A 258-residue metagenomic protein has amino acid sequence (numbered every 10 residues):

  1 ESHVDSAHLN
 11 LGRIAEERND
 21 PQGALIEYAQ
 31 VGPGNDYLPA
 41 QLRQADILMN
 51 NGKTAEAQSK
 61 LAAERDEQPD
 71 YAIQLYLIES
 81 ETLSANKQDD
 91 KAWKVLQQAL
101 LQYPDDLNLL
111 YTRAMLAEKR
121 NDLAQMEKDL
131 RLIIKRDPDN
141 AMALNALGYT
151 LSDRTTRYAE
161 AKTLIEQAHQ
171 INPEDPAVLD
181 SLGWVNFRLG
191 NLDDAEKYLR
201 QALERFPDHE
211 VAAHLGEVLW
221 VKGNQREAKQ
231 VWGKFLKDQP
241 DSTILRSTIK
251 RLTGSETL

Functional and structural regions predicted by a protein language model:
E1-L258: Alpha-solenoid helical repeat scaffolds
